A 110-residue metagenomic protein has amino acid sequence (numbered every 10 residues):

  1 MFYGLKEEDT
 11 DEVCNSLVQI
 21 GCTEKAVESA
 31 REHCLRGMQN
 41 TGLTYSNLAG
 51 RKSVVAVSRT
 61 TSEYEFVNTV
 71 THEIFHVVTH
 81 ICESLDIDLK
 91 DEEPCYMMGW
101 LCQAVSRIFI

Functional and structural regions predicted by a protein language model:
M1-Q19: Charge-rich, low-complexity N-terminal segments
M1-Y3, R31-C34, H80-C82, L101 (+1 more regions): Generic hydrophobic, helix-prone segments enriched in Leu/Val/Ile
S16-Y64, V77-H80: Active-site scaffold of zinc-dependent metalloenzymes
T60, Y64, D86, C95: Acidic-and-aromatic substrate-binding clefts and catalytic sites of carbohydrate-active enzymes
E65-E73: Short alpha-helical catalytic segment bearing the HExxH-like zincin motif of zinc-dependent metalloproteases
I74-K90: Catalytic Zn2+-binding segment of zinc metalloproteases
D88-I110: Post-HExxH zinc-binding segment in Zn-dependent metallohydrolases
